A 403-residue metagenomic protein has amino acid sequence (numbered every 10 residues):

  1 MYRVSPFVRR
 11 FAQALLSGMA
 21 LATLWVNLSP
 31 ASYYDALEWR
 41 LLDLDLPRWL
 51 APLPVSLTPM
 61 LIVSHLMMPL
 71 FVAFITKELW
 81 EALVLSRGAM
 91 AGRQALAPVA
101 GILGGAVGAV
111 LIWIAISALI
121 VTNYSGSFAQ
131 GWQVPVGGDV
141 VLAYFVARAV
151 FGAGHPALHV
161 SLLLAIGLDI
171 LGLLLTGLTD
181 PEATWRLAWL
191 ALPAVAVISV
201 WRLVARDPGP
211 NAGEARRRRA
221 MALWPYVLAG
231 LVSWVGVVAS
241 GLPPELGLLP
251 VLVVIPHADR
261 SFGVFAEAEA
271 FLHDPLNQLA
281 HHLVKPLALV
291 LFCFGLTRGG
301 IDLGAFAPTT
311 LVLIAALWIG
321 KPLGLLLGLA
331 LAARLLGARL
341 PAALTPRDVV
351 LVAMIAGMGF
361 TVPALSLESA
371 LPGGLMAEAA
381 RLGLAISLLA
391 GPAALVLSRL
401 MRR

Functional and structural regions predicted by a protein language model:
M1-F11, T23-N27, L44, A196-P346 (+2 more regions): Predominantly late transmembrane helices and immediately cytosolic-facing juxtamembrane segments
W25-L37, W49-P54, F74-M90, V107-Q133: Transmembrane alpha-helix boundary signature
R48-S86, I255-P256, H282-A305, I319-L327 (+2 more regions): Hydrophobic transmembrane alpha-helices of secondary-active transporters and Na+-translocating membrane complexes
P59-V72, Y124-V141, T184-A196, E245-P250 (+2 more regions): Structural signature of hydrophobic alpha-helical transmembrane segments
A82-I114, W185-A196, A305-P322, P346 (+2 more regions): Entry/N-cap segments of selected transmembrane alpha helices and their immediately preceding amphipathic helices
A91-A100, N123-V136, A153-L163, A220-A222 (+3 more regions): The feature identifies polytopic integral membrane transport proteins across all domains of life
G108, P135-V160, L168-L174, R260-F262 (+2 more regions): Short helical (or helix-break) motifs at transmembrane helix termini and adjacent helical loops in multi-pass membrane
V110-I112, D169, L175-T179, W234-P243 (+2 more regions): Hydrophobic alpha-helical transmembrane segments in multi-pass integral membrane proteins
